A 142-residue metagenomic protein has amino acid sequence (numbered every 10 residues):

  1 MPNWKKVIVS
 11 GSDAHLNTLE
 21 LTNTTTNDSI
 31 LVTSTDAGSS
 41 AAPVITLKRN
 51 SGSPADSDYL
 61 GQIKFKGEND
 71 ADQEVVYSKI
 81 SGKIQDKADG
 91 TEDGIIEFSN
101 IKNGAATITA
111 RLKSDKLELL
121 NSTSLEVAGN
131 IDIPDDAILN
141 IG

Functional and structural regions predicted by a protein language model:
P2-V7, S12-E68, V75-K79, E92-I101 (+1 more regions): Short Gly/Ser/Thr-biased coil->beta-strand turn/linker motifs that build repetitive extracellular beta-solenoid/fiber
D70-A71, A88: Residues at alpha-helix boundaries and short interhelical turns
K83-K87: Short beta-strand micro-motifs enriched in acidic
